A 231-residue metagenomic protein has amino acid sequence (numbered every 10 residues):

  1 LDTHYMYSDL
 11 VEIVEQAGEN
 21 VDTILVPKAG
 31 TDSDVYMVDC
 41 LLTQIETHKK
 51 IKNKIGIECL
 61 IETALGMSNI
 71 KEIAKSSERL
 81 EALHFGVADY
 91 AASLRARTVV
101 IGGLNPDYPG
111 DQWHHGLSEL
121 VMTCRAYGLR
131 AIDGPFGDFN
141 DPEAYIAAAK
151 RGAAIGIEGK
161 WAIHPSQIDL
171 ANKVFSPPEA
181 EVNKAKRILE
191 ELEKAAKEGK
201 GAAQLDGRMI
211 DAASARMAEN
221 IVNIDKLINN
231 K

Functional and structural regions predicted by a protein language model:
L1-K231: Expand to "…catalyze enediolate/carbanion chemistry for C-C bond making/breaking, isomerization, decarboxylation
